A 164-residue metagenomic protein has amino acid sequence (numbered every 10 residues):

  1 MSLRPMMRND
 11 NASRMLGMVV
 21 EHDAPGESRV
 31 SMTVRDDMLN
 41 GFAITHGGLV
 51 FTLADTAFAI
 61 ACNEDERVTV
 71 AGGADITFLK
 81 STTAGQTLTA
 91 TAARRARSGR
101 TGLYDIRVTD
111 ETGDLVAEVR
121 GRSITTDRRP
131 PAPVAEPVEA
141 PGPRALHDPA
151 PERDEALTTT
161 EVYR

Functional and structural regions predicted by a protein language model:
M1-V138, G142-R164: Terminal targeting signals and extreme-terminal segments of soluble enzymes
